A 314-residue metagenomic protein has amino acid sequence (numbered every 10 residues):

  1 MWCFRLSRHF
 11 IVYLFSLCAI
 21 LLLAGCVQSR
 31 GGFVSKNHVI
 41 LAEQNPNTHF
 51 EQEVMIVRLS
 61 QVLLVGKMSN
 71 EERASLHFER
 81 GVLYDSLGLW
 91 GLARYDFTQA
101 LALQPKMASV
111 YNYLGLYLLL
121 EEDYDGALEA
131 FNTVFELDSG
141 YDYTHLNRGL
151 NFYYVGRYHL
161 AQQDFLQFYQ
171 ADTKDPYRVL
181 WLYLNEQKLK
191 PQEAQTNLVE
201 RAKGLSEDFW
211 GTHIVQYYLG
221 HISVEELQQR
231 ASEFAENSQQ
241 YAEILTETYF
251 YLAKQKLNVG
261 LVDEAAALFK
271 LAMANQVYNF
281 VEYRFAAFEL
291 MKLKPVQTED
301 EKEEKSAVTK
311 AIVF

Functional and structural regions predicted by a protein language model:
C26-E79, E299-F314: N-terminal leader/linker segments that initiate helical-solenoid repeat arrays
P46-S60, D85-G91, L119-Y124, Y154-H159 (+1 more regions): Helix-turn-helix repeat elements of alpha-solenoid scaffolds
V65, S69, L103, E136-L137 (+3 more regions): Structural marker of alpha-solenoid helical repeat scaffolds
N70-A74, A108-S109, D142-Y143, D175-Y177 (+2 more regions): Helix-start (N-cap) detector for alpha-helical repeat units in TPR-like alpha-solenoids, especially tetratricopeptide
E79, N112-Y113, N147, W181 (+1 more regions): Canonical tetratricopeptide repeat
